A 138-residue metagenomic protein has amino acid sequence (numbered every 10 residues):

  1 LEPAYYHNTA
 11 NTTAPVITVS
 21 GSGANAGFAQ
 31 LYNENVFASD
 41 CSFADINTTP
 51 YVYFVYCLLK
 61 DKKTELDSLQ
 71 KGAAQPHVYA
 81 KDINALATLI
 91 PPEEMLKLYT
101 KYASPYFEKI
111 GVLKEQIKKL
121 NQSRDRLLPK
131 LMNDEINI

Functional and structural regions predicted by a protein language model:
L1-K63, D67-N84: A short beta-sheet element
T49-P50, D61-P76, K81-I138: Amphipathic alpha-helical coiled-coil/heptad-repeat segments
